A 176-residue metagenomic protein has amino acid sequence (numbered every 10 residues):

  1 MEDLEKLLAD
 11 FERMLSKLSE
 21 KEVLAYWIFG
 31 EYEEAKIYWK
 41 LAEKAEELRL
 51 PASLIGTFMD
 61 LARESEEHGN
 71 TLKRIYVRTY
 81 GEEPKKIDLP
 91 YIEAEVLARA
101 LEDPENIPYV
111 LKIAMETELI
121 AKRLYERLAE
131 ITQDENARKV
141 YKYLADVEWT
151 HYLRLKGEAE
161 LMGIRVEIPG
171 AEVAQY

Functional and structural regions predicted by a protein language model:
M1-Y176: Non-heme di-metal
